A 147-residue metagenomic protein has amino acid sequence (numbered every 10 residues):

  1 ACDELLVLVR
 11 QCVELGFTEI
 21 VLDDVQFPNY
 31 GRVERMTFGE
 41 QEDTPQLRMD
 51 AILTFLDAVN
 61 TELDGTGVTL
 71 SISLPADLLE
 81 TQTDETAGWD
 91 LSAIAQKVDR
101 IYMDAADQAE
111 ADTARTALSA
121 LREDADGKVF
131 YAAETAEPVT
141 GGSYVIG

Functional and structural regions predicted by a protein language model:
A1, Q41-I52, A87, E110-A114: Residue-level preference for long, well-ordered alpha-helices that form the structural scaffold of enzyme catalytic
A1-R10: Active-site-adjacent "subsite" loops/lids of carbohydrate-active enzymes
L8, I52-V59, A87-I94, T113-L121: A general structural detector for well-ordered alpha-helical segments in enzyme core domains, enriched
T18-M49: Active-site-proximal loop/short-helix segments that contain or immediately flank catalytic acid/base residue(s)
V21-D23, Q46-T86, A125-A136: Aromatic-lined carbohydrate-recognition surfaces of secreted/lumenal glycan-active proteins
V33-E34, E80-S92: Distinct, well-ordered alpha-helical segments
S92, V98-G147: Substrate-binding cleft of secreted/luminal carbohydrate-active enzymes
